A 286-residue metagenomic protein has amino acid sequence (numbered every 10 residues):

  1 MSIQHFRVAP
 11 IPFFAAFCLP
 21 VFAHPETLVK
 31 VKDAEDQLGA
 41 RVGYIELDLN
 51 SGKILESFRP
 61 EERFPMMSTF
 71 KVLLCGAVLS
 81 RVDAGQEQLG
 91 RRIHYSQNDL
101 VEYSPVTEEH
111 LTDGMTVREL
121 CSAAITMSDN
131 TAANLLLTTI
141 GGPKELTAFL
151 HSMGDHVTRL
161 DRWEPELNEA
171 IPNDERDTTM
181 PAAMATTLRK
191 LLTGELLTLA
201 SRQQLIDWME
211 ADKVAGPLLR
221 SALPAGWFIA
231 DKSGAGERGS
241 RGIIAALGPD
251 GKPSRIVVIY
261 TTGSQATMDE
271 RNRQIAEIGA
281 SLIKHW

Functional and structural regions predicted by a protein language model:
M1-I11: Bacterial N-terminal signal peptides that target proteins for export
P10-P20: Bacterial N-terminal signal peptides
H24-D36, N50, L55, T138-T139 (+4 more regions): Structured C-terminal helix/loop/strand segments within mature extracytoplasmic catalytic/sensor domains
E35-F64, E87: Short, conserved catalytic-motif segment at the N-terminal edge
R41, T116, N134-T193: Mid-domain, small-residue-enriched loop/turn segments at the edges of structured enzyme/sensor domains
G52, F64-I93, V257: Active-site SXXK
S80-D99, T147, T198-S201: Short, well-structured active-site flanking segments
L100-L135, P143: Conserved catalytic neighborhood of penicillin-recognizing serine enzymes
